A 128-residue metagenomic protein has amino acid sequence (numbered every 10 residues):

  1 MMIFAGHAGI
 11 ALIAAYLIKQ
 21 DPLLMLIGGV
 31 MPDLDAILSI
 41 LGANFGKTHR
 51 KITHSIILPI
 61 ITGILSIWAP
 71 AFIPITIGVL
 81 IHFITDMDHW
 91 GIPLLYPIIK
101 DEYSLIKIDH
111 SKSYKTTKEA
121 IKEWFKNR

Functional and structural regions predicted by a protein language model:
M1-R128: N-terminal membrane-targeting hydrophobic helices
